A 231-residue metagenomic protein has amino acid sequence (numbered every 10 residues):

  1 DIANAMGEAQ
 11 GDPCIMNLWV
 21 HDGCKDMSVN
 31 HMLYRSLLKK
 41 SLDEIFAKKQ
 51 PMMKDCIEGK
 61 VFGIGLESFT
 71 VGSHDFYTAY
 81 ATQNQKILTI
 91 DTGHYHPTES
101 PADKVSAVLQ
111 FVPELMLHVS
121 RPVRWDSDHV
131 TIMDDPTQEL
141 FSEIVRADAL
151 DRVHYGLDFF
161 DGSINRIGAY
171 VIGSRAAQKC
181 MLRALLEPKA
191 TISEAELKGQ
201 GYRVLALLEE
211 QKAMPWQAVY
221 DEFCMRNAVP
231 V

Functional and structural regions predicted by a protein language model:
D1-I87, A190-T191: Active-site acidic/histidine proton-transfer and metal-coordination neighborhood in alpha/beta enzyme cores
W19-G23, E58-I64, G93-P97, S120-R124 (+1 more regions): Active-site beta-loop-alpha junctions enriched in small/polar residues
F76-T78, Q85-V108: Amphipathic alpha-helical packing elements
P97-H129, Y155-F159: A short alpha/beta connector and helix-capping loop motif
T98-A107, S127-T137, N165-R175: Histidine/acidic-residue-rich catalytic or RNA/ligand-binding cores of hydrolases and nuclease-related proteins
V108-Q110, P136-R146, A177-C180: Acidic, Ser/Thr-rich peripheral helices and adjacent loops at domain boundaries
Q138-G173, K189-I192: C-terminal structural cap/anchor segments
I164-V231: C-terminal extensions of enzymes
